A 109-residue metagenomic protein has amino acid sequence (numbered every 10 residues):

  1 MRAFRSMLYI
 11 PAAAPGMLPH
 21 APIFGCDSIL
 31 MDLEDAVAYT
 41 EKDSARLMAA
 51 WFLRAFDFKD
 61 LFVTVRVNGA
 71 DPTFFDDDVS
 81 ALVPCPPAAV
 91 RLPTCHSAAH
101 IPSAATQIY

Functional and structural regions predicted by a protein language model:
M1-Y109: Expand to "…catalyze enediolate/carbanion chemistry for C-C bond making/breaking, isomerization, decarboxylation
